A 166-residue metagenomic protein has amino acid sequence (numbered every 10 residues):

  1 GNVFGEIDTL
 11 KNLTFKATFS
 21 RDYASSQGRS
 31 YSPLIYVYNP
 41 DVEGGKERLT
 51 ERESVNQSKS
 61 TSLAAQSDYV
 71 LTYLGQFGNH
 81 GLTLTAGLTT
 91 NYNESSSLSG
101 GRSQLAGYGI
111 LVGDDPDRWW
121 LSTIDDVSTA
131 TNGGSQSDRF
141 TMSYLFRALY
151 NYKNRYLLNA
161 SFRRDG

Functional and structural regions predicted by a protein language model:
G1-F77, G81, R139-G166: Surface-exposed extracellular loop regions of Gram-negative outer-membrane beta-barrel proteins
S30-E53, S96-T131: Surface-exposed loop/turn segments flanking beta-strands in extracellular/periplasmic regions
T83-T85: Long, low-complexity, repeat-rich, intrinsically disordered, solvent-exposed domains used in surface/appendage assembly
G87-T89: N-terminal glycine-rich FAD/FM-binding segment characteristic of electron-transfer flavoproteins
